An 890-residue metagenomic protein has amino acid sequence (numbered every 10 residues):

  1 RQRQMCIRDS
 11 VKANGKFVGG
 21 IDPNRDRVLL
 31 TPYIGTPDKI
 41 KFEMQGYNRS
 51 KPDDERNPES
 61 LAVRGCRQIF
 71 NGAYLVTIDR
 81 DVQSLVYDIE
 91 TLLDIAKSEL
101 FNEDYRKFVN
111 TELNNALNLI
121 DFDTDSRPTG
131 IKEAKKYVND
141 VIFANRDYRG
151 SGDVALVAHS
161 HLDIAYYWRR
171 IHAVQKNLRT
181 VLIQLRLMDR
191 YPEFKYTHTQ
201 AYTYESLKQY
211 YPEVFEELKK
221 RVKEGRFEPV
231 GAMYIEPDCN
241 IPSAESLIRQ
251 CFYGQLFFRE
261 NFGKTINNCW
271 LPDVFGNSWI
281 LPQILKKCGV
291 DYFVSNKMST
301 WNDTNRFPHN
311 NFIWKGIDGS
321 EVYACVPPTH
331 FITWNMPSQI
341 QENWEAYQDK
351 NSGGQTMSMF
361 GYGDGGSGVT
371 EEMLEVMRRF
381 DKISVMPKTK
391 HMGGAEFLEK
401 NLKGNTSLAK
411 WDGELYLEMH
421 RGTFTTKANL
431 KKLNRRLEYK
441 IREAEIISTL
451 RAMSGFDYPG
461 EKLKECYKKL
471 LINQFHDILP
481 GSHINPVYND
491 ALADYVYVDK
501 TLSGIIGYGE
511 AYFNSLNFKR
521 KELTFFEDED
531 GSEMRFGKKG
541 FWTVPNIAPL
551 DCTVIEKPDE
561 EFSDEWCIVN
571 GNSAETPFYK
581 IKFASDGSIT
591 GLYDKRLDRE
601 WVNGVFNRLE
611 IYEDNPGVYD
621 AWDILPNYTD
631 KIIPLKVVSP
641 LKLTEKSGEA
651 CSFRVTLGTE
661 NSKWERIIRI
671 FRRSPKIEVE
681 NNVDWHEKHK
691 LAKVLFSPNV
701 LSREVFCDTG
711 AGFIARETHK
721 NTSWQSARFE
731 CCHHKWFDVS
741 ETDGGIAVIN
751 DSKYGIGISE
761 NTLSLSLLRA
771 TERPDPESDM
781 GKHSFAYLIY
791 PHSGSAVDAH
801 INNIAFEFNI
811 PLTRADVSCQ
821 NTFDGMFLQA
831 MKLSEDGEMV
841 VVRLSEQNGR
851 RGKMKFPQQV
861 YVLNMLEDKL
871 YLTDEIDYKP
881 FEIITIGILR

Functional and structural regions predicted by a protein language model:
Q2-I7: Short, small-residue-biased leader/transition segments that mark boundaries at the very start of proteins
D9-V11, V694: Short beta-strand elements bearing conserved aromatic residues within extracellular beta-rich modules
V11-I241, E245, R249: N-terminal catalytic cores of secreted or lumenal carbohydrate-active enzymes
G35-D125, T129, D153, H161 (+6 more regions): Active-site and substrate-binding clefts of carbohydrate-active enzymes
A158, T197-L207, M233-I235, C269-S278 (+2 more regions): Short, solvent-exposed turn/loop segments enriched in Gly/Ser/Thr/Pro and often Arg
C239-E260, P328-Q348, D630: Alpha-helical scaffold elements lining the catalytic groove of polysaccharide deacetylases
F262-P308, S367-M373: Catalytic domains of cell-wall/extracellular-matrix polysaccharide-remodeling enzymes, centered on de-N-acetylation
L281-K286, M298-T300, P308-N311, W344-E345 (+3 more regions): C-terminal (or distal) subdomains of carbohydrate-active enzymes
